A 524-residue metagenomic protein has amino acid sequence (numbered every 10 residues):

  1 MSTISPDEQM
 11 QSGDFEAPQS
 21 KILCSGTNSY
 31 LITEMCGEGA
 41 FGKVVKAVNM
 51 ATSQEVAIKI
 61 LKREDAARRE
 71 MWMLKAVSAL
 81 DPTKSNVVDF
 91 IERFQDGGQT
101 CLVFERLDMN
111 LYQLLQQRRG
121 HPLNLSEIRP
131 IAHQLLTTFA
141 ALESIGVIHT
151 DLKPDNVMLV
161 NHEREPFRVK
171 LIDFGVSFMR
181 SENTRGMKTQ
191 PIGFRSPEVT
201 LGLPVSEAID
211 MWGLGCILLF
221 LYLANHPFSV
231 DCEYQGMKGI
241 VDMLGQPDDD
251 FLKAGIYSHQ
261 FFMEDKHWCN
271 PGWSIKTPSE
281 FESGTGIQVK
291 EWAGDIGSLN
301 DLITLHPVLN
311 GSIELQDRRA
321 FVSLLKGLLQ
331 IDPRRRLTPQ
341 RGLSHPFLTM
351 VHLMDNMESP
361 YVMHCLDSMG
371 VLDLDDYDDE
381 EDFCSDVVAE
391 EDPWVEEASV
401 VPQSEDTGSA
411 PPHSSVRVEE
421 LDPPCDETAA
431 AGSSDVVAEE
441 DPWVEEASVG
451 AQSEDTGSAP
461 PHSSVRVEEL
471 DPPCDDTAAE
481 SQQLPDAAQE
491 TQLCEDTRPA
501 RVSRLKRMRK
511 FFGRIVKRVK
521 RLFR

Functional and structural regions predicted by a protein language model:
K43: Conserved N-lobe ATP-binding subsite of Hanks-type protein kinase domains, especially the beta3 VAIK lysine
D81-E92: Conserved HxN/HPN-centered segment at the entrance to the catalytic loop of eukaryotic protein kinase-like domains
D96-E105, Y112-Q113: A conserved loop-to-beta-strand element in the N-lobe of protein kinase catalytic cores that borders the ATP-binding
I131-A132: Activation segment signature within eukaryotic-like protein kinase domains
E143-N161: Catalytic-loop of the protein kinase fold
D155-P191: Activation segment/activation loop of eukaryotic-type protein kinase catalytic domains
D248-L324: C-terminal lobe substrate-recognition/regulatory segment of protein kinase catalytic domains
R335-D376: Regulatory extensions flanking the kinase catalytic core
